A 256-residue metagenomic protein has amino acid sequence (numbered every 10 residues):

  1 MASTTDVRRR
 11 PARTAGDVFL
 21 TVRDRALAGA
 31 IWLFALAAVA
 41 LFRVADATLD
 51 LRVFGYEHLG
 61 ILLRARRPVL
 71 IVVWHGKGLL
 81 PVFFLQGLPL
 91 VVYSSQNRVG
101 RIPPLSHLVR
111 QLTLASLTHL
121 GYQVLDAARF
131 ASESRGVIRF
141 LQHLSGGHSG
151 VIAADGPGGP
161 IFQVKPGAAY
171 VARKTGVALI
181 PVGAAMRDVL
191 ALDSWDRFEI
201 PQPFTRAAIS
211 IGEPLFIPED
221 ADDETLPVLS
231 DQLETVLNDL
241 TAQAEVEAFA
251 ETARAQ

Functional and structural regions predicted by a protein language model:
A2-P81, Q86, T235-Q256: Membrane-anchoring hydrophobic helices of lipid-metabolizing enzymes
R52, F130-S134, I161: A conditional alpha-helix N-cap/helix-loop micro-motif detector
P68-A131, R135, A191: Catalytic core of membrane glycerolipid acyltransferases/transacylases, capturing the structured, soluble-facing
F84, T118-L120, G146, R173-A178: Alpha-helix C-terminal capping segments
Y93-S95, A127, A153, P181-A184: Generic beta-sheet signal
A127, R139-T175: Catalytic-site beta-strand/loop segments enriched in glycine and acidic/polar residues
Q163-D222: A cross-family acyltransferase "interaction/gating" segment
P214, A221-E245: C-terminal functional extensions of proteins
